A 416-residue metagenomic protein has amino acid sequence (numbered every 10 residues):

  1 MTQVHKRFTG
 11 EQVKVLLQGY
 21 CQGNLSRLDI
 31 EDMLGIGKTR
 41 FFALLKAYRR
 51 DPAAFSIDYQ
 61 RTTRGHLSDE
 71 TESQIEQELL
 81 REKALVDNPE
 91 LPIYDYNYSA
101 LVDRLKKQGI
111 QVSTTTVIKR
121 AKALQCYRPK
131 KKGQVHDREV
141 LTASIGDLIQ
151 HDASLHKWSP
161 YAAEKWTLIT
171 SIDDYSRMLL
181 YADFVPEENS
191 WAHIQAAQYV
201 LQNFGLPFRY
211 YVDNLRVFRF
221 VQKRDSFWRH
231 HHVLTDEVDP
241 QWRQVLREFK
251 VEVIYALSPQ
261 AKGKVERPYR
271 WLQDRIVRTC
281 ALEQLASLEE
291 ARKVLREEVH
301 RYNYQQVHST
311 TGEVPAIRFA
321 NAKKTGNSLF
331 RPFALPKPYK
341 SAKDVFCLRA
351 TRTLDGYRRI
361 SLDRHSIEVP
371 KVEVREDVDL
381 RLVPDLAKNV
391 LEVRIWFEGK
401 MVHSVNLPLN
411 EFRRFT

Functional and structural regions predicted by a protein language model:
T2-R7, R27-R81: Short, basic alpha-helical/linker "hinge" immediately adjacent to a nucleic-acid-recognition surface
L16, F41-L44, I75, L101 (+11 more regions): Mobile genetic element proteins and their domesticated derivatives, centered on retroelements and DNA transposons
L25-S26, N97: Residues that mark the N-terminal boundary/hinge immediately upstream of a DNA-recognition element
P52-K157, H231-E237, N321: Basic, flexible linker segments flanking DNA-binding modules in nucleic acid-interacting mobile-element proteins
S73, Q111, T115, K122-L179 (+2 more regions): Mobile-element integrase/transposase regions, centering on the N-terminal DNA-binding/Zn-coordinating module
L201-L234, A256-P259, P315: Acidic/histidine-rich, metal-coordinating catalytic segments
T235, Q241-F333: Charged alpha-helix within mobile-element recombinases
V299, N303-T416: C-terminal, beta-rich DNA-binding module of retroviral/retroelements integrases
